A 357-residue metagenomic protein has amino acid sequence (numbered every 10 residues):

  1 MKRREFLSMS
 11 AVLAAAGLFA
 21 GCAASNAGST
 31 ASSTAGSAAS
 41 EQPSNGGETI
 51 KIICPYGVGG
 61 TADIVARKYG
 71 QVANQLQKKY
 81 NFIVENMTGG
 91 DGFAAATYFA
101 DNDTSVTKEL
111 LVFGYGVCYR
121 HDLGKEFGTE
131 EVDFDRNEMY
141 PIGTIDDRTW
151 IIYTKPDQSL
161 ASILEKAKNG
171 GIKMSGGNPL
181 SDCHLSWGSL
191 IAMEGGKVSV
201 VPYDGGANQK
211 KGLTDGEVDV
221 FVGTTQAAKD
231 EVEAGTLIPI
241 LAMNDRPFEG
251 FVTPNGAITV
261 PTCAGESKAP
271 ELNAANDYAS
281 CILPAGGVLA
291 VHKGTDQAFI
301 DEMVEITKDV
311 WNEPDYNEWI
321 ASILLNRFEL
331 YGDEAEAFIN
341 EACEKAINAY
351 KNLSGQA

Functional and structural regions predicted by a protein language model:
M1-T49, S354-A357: Short, low-complexity disordered leader/linker segments with a strong preference for bacterial N-terminal type II
E5, S10, D103, G216-E217 (+1 more regions): Conserved functional loop/turn residues at catalytic and ligand-binding sites
C22, I50, G59, V84 (+10 more regions): Residue-level signal for nonpolar/aromatic packing positions in well-ordered secondary structure
A39-E138, G196-D219, T224-E231, E329: N-terminal (or domain-start) structured segment
G47, A192, Q297-A357: An extracytoplasmic/periplasmic, membrane-proximal ligand-sensing/linker region
D101-K108, L123-N208, E271, G286-E318: Hinge/capping helix and adjacent helix->loop/strand transition within the periplasmic-binding protein
S175-P261: Ligand-binding pocket segment of bilobal, Venus flytrap-like solute-binding proteins
V232-W311: C-terminal lobe and pocket-closing loops of periplasmic/extracytoplasmic Venus-flytrap solute-binding proteins
